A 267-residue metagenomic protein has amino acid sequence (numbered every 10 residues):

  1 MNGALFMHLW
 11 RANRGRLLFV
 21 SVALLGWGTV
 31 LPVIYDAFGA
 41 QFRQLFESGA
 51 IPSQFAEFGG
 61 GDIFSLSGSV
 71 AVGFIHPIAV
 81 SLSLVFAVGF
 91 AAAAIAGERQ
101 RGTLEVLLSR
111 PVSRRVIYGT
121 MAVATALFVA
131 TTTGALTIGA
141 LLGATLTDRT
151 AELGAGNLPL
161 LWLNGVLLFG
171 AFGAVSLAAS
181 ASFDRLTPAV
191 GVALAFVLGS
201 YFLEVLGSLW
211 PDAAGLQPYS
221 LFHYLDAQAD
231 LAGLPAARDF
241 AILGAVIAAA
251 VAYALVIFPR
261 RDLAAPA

Functional and structural regions predicted by a protein language model:
L5, A12-R16, L25, T29-G68 (+1 more regions): Terminal transmembrane helical anchor/hairpin motif
G15, N164-L198: A structural motif at transmembrane helix-loop-helix junctions in multipass membrane proteins
L25, T29, G119-L177, L234-A236 (+2 more regions): Secretory targeting signals
V70-G97, L194: Long, hydrophobic alpha-helical segments
A87-A91, G139, A174-V175, L221 (+1 more regions): Hydrophobic/aromatic residues in alpha-helical transmembrane segments
V88-L108, A122: Transmembrane helix boundary and interhelical loop/hinge segments in multi-pass membrane proteins
R115-Y118, F258: Alpha-helix N-cap/helix-start motif at helix boundaries, enriched for small hydrophobics
